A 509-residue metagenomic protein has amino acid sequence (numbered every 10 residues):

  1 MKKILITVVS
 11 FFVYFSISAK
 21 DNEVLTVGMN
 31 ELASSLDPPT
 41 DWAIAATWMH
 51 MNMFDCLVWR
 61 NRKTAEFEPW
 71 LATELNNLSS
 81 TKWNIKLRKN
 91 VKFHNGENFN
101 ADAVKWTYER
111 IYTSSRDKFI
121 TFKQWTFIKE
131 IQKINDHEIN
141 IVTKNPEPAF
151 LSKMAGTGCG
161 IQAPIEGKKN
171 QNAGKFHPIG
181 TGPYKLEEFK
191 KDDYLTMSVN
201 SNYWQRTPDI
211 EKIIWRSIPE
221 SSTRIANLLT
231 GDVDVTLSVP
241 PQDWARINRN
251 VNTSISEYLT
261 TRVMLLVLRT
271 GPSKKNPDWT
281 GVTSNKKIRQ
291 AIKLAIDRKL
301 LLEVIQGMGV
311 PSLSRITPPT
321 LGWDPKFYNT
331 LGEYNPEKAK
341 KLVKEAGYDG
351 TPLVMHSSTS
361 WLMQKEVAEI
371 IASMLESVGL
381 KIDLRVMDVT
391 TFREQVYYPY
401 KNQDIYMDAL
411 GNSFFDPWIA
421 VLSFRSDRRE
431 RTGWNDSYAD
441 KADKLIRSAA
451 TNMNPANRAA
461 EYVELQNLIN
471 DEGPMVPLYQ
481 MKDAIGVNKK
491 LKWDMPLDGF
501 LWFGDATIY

Functional and structural regions predicted by a protein language model:
K20, N76, K105, F122-I165: Surface-exposed binding/hinge segments that line and control ligand-binding clefts or catalytic entry sites
T26, N100-T107, D136-V142, G182-P183 (+6 more regions): Alpha-helical secondary-structure segments
G28-S79, E109, H177-T181: N-terminal lobe/hinge region of extracytoplasmic solute-binding protein
M29, K190, V199, T261-M264 (+3 more regions): Detector for C-terminal structural segments
N61-E66, A155-P208, K212, E337 (+2 more regions): Gly/Pro-rich hinge or "lid" segments in bacterial periplasmic/extracellular proteins
T73-D117, I134, N140, R224-N227 (+1 more regions): Aromatic- and charge-enriched surface segment that lines or borders ligand/interaction sites
N172, S201-R246, K286, K381: Ligand-site clamp/hinge motif
W279, V310-E345, W361-Q364: Structural transition elements
